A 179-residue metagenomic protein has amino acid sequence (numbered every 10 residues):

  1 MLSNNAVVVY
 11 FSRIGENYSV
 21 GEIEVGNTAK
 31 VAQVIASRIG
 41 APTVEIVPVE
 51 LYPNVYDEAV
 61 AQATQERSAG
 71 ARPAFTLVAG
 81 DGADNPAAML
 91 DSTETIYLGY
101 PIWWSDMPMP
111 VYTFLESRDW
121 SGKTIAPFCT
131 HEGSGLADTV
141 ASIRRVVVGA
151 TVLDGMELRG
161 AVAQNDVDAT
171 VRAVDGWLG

Functional and structural regions predicted by a protein language model:
M1-T95, S105, Y112, E116 (+1 more regions): N-terminal beta1-alpha1-beta2 submodule of the flavodoxin-like/Rossmannoid cofactor-binding fold
R13-E16, V49-L51, I102-D106, H131-G135 (+1 more regions): Solvent-exposed loop/turn segments at secondary-structure junctions within structured extracellular/periplasmic domains
M107-V111, L136-T139, D166: Residues at alpha-helix caps and immediate loop-helix transition turns in enzyme cores, especially N- and C-cap
S121-T124, G149-A150: A short helix->loop->beta-strand "cap" motif at the edges of active sites that frequently abuts
F128: Thiol-based oxidoreductase modules, predominantly thioredoxin-like and allied folds used for disulfide exchange
G133-V146: Glycine-rich, charge-decorated loop segments at or immediately adjacent to ligand/cofactor-binding or catalytic sites
T151-G179: Glycine-rich phosphate/pyrophosphate-binding loop and the adjoining helix
